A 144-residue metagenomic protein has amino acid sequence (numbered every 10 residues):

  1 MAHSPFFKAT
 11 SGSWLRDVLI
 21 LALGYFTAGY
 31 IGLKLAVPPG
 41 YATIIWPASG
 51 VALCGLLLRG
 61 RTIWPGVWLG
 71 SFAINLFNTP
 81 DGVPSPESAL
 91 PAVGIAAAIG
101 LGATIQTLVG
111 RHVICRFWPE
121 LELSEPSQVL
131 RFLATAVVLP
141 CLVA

Functional and structural regions predicted by a protein language model:
A2-I44, A48-A144: Short helix-perturbing small/polar motifs within transmembrane alpha-helices
